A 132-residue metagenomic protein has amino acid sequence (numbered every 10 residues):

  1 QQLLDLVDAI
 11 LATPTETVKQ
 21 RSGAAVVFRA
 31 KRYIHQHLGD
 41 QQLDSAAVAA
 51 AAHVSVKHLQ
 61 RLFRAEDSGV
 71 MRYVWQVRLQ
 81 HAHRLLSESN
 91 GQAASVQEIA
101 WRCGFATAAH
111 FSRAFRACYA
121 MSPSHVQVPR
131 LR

Functional and structural regions predicted by a protein language model:
Q1-V18: An amphipathic alpha-helical interaction segment
I10, Y33-H37, L85: Short amphipathic alpha-helical elements of helix-turn-helix/winged-helix folds
T15, K19-A30, W75-R78: N-terminal positioning helix adjacent to the helix-turn-helix/winged-helix DNA-binding module
V26-M71, G91-A106: DNA-binding recognition helix and immediately preceding turn/loop of helix-turn-helix/winged-helix domains
F63-H81, L85-L86, A114-R132: Alpha-helical DNA-contacting segments of helix-turn-helix folds
S89-P129: Sequence-specific DNA-binding recognition helix
